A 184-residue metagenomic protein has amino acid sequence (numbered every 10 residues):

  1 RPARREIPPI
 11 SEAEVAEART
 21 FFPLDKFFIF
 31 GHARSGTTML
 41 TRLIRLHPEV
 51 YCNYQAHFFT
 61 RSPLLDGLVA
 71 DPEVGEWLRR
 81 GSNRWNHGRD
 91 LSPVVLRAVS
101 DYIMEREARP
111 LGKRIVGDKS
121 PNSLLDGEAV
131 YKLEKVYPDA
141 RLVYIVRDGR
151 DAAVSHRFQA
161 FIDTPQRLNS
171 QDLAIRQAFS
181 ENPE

Functional and structural regions predicted by a protein language model:
R1-D25: Extreme N-terminal, non-catalytic leader segments that precede Walker-type/kinase nucleotide-binding cores
F22, I29-A33, N122-S123, E184: Aromatic-acidic/polar surface patches that form glycan- and anion
F27, Y51, R141-Y144: Hydrophobic/aromatic beta-strand patches that form the interior of the parallel beta-sheet core in alpha/beta enzyme
I29-G31, V116-S120, Y144-V146: Short beta-strand segments
I29-I44: Glycine-rich phosphate-binding P-loop
G36-T37, G117, L133, D148: Generic structural signal for small/hydrophobic residues in well-ordered secondary structure, especially within
R42, L46-V136, I162-P183: PAPS-dependent sulfation machinery
L133-F158: Conserved phosphate-donor/acceptor-positioning beta-strand/loop module used by diverse small-molecule
